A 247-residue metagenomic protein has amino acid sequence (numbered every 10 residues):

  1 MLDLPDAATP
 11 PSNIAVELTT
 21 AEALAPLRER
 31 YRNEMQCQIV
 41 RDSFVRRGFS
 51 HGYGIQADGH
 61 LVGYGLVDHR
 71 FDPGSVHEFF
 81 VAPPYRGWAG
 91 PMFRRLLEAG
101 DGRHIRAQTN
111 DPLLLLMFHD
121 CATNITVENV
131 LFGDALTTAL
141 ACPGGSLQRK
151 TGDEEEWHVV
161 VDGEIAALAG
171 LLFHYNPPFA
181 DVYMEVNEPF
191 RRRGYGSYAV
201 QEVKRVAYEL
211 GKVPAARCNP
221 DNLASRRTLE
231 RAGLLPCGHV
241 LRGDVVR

Functional and structural regions predicted by a protein language model:
M1-I39, H119-I165: Short amphipathic alpha-helix that is part of the acyltransferase structural core
M1-P5, D68-S75, F79-P143, G243-D244: Acyl-donor-binding surface of acyltransferase catalytic domains
Q38-G100, I165, A169-A180, E188: Conserved donor-binding loop and adjoining core beta-sheet/short helix segment in diverse acyl/aminoacyl transferases
Y85-E98, R192-A207, R226-R231: Conserved acetyl-CoA-binding loop-helix of GNAT-fold acetyltransferases
I105-A107, M184, P214-C218: Conserved hydrophobic beta-strand within the GNAT/NAT acetyltransferase core sheet that lines the active-site cleft
M117-H119, L229, L234: Conserved active-site tyrosine of GNAT-family acetyltransferases
P143-R192, S197-Q201: A mid-sequence, solvent-exposed acidic-amphipathic segment
P236-R247: …primarily DNA-binding HTH/wHTH and HhH modules…
